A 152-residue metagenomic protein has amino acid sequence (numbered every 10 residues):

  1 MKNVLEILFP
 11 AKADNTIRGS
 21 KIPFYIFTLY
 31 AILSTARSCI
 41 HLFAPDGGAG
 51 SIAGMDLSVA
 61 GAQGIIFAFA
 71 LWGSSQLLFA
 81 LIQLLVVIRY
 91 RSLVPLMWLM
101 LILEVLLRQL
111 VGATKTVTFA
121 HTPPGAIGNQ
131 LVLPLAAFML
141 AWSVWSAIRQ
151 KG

Functional and structural regions predicted by a protein language model:
M1-S34: Cytosolic juxtamembrane helix and N-cap/initiation of the first transmembrane helix
I32-A60, F67: Hydrophobic transmembrane helix segments
L33-A36, I102-G112: Aromatic-anchored segments of alpha-helical transmembrane domains
S51-D56, F119-L131: Non-cytosolic membrane-interface motifs at loop->transmembrane helix junctions
A60-L84: Core segments of alpha-helical transmembrane spans in multipass integral membrane proteins
A80-P95: Juxtamembrane helix-break-helix junctions at the cytosolic face of small multi-pass alpha-helical membrane proteins
P95, L110-A126: Membrane-helix boundary connector in multi-pass membrane proteins
P134-G152: Membrane-water interface at the C-terminal end of transmembrane alpha helices
